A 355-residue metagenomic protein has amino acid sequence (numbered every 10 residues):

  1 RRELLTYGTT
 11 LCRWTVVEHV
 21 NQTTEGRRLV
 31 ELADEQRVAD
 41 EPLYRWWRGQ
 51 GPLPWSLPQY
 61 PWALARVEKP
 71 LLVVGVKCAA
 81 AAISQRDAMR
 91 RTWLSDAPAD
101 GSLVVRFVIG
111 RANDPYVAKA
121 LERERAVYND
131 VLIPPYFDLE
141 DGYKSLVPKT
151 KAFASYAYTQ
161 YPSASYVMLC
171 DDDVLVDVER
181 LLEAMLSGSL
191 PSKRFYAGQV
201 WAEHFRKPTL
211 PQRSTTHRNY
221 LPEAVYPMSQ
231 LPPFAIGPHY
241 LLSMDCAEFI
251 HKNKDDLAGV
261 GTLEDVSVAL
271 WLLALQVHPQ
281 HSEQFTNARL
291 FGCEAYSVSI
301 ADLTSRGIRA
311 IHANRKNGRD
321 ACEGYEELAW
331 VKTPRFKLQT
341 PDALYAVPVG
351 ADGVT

Functional and structural regions predicted by a protein language model:
R1-T355: Secretory-pathway lumenal glyco-enzymes, predominantly type II signal-anchor Golgi glycosyltransferases
